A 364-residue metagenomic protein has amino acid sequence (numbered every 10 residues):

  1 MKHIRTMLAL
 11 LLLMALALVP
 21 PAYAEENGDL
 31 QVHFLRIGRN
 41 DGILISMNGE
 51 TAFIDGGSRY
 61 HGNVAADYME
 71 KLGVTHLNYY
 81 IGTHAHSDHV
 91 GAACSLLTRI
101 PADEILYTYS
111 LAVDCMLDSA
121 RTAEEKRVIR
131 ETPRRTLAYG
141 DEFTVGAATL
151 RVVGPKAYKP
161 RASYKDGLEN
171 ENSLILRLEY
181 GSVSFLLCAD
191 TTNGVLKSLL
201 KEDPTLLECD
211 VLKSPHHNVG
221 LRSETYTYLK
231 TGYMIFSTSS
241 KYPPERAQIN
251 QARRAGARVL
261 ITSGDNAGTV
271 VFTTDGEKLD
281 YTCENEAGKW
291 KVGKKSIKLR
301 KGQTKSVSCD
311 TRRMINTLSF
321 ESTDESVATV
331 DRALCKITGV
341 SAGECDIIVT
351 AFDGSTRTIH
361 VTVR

Functional and structural regions predicted by a protein language model:
I4-A22: Sec-dependent N-terminal signal peptides of Gram-positive bacterial secreted proteins and lipoproteins
A24-H76, T136-E208, G268-K291: Core dinuclear metal-dependent hydrolase active-site scaffold
R39-D41, R59-H61, A85-G91, A112-C115 (+4 more regions): Active-site environment of divalent metal-dependent phosphoester hydrolases
D41, E104, D141, D210 (+3 more regions): Surface-exposed loop/turn positions
N48-A52, R59-T108, K201-V219, K230-I235: Active-site metal-binding motif and surrounding structural segment of the metallo-beta-lactamase
A65-A66, A92-S95, D118-A120, S198-K201 (+2 more regions): Short amphipathic alpha-helical segments
E104-L106, S110-N170, Y233, T238-K289: Binuclear metal-ion centers of metallo-dependent hydrolases, dominated by the metallo-beta-lactamase
A287-R364: Extracytoplasmic soluble-region selector
